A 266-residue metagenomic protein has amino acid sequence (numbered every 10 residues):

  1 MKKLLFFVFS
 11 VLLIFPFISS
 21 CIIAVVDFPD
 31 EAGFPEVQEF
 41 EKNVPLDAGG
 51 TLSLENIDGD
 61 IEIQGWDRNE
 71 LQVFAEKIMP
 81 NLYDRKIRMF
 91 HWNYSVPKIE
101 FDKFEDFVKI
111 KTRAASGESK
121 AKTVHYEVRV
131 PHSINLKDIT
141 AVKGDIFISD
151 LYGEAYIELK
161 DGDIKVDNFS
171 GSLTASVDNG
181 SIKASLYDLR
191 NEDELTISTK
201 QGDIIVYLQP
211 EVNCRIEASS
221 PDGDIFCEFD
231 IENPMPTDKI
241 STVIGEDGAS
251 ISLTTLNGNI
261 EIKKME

Functional and structural regions predicted by a protein language model:
M1-L4: Positively charged n-region of N-terminal signal peptides that target proteins for export
V8-S20: Bacterial N-terminal signal peptides
S20-E55, D60-N135, Y156, L173-T174 (+4 more regions): Acidic (Asp/Glu) and glycine-rich low-complexity loops/linkers that are typically intrinsically disordered
D47, K103-D106, D145, D163 (+3 more regions): Secondary-structure boundary/capping motif
I61, I146, L151, I164-F169 (+7 more regions): Fold-core signature of tandem repeat domains
E127, N135-S170, T174-S176: Right-handed parallel beta-helix
